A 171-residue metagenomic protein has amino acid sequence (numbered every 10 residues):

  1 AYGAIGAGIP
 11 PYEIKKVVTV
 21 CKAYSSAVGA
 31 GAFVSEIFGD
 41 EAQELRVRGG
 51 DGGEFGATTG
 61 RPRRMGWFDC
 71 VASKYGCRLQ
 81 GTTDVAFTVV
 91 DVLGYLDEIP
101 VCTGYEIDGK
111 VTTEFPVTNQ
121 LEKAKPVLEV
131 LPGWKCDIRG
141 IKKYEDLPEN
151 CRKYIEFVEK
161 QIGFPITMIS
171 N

Functional and structural regions predicted by a protein language model:
A1-N171: Non-transmembrane, aqueous-exposed alpha-helical and coiled segments at domain scale
